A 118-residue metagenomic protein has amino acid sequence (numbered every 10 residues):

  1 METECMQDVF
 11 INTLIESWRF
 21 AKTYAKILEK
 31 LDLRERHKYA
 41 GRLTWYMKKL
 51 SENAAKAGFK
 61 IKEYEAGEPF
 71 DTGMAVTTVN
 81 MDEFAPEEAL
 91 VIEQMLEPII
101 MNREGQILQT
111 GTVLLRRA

Functional and structural regions predicted by a protein language model:
M1-H37, W45-A118: Extended, amphipathic alpha-helical stalk segments that mediate dimerization and serve as stator/scaffold rods within
